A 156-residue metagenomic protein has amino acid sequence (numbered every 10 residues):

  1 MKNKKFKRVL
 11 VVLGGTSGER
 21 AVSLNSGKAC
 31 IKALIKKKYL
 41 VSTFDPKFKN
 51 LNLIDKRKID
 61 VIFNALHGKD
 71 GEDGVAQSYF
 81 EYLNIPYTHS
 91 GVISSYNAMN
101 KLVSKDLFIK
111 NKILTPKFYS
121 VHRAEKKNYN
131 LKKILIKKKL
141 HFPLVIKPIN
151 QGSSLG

Functional and structural regions predicted by a protein language model:
M1-L13, N25, V41, K56 (+1 more regions): Active-site nucleotide/adenylate-binding loops and adjacent lid/helix of ATP-dependent enzymes
F6, G15-E19, K58-M99, L114-R123: A short, GP-enriched loop/loop-strand-helix hinge that lies immediately N-terminal to, or at the N-terminal rim
T16-A29, A33: Glycine- and acidic-residue-enriched helix-capping/strand-helix junction motifs
S26-C30, A76, S104: Hydrophobic residues within alpha-helices that form the first helical element adjacent to the glycine-rich loop
L34-I35, F80, F108: Hydrophobic alpha-helical packing residues
K36-S42: A generic structural motif
K37, L83, N111: Conserved dinucleotide-binding and phosphotransfer motif residues
S42-K56: Eukaryote-biased intrinsically disordered, low-complexity acidic regions enriched in Ser/Thr/Pro
